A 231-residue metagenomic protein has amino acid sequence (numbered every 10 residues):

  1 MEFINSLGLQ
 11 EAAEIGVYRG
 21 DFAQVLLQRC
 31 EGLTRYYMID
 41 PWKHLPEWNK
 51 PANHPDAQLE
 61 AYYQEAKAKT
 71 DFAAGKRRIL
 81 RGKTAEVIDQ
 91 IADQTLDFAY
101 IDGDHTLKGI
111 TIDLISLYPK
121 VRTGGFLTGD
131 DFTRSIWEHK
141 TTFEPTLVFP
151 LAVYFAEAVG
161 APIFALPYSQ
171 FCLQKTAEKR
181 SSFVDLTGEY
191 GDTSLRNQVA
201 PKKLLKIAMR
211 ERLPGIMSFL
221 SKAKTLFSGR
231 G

Functional and structural regions predicted by a protein language model:
M1-G231: S-adenosylmethionine/decaboxylated-SAM
